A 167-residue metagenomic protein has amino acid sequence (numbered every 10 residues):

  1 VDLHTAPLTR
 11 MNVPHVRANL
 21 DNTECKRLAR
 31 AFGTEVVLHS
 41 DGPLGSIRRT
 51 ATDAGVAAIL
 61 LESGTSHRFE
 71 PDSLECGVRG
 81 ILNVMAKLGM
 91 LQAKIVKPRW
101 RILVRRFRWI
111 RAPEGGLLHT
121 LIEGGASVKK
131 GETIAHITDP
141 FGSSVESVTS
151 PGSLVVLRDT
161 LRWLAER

Functional and structural regions predicted by a protein language model:
D2-R167: Structured catalytic-domain cores with a bias toward divalent-metal coordination
